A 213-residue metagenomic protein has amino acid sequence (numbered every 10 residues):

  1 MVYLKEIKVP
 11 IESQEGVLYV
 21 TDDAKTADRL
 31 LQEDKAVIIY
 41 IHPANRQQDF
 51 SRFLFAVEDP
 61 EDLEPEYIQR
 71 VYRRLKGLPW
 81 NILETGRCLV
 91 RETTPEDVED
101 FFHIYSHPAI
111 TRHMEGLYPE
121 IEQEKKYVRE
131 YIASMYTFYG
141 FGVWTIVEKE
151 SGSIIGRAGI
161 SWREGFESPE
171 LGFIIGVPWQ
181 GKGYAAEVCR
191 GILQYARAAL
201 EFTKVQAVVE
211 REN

Functional and structural regions predicted by a protein language model:
M1-L83: Asp-based, Mg2+/Mn2+-dependent phosphohydrolase catalytic module
Y3-L4, F55-P178, G191, Y195 (+3 more regions): GNAT-family acyltransferases
T26, V188, N213: Conserved short alpha-helix immediately C-terminal to the canonical SAM/SAH-binding motif I of Rossmann-like
N45, Q180, E212: Glycine-/small-residue-rich active-site loops that bind phosphorylated ligands and cofactors
G181-A186: Glycine-rich acyl-CoA binding loop
